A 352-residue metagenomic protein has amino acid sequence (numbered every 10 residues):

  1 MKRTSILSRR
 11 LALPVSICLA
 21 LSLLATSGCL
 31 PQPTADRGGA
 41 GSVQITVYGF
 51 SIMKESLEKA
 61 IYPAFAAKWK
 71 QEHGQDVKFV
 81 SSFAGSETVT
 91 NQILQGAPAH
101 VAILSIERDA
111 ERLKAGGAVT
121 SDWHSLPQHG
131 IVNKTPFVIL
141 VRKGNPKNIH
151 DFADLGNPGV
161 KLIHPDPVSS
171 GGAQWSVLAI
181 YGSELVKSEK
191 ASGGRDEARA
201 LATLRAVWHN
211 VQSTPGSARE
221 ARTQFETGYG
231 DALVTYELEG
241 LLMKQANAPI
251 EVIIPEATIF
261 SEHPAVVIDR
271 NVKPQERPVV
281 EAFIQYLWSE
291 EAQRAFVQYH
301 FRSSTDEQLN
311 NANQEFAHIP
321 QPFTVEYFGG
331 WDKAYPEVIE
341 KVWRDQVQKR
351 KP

Functional and structural regions predicted by a protein language model:
M1-V43: Short, low-complexity disordered leader/linker segments with a strong preference for bacterial N-terminal type II
C29-G116, S125-L126: Early extracytoplasmic/lumenal segment of secretory-pathway proteins
A40-S42, G74-D76, A84, T88 (+9 more regions): Extracytoplasmic
Y62, A66-Q71, L94, P98 (+11 more regions): Sec-exported extracytoplasmic/periplasmic mature domains
K114-K187: A conserved helix-loop-strand patch within extracytoplasmic ligand-binding domains of the periplasmic binding
G130-I139, A198-W208, P215, A246-V272 (+2 more regions): Periplasmic-binding protein-like
E189-P255: Ligand-binding pocket segment of bilobal, Venus flytrap-like solute-binding proteins
V272-P352: Extracellular/periplasmic juxtamembrane helices and adjacent flexible linkers that interface with membrane partners
